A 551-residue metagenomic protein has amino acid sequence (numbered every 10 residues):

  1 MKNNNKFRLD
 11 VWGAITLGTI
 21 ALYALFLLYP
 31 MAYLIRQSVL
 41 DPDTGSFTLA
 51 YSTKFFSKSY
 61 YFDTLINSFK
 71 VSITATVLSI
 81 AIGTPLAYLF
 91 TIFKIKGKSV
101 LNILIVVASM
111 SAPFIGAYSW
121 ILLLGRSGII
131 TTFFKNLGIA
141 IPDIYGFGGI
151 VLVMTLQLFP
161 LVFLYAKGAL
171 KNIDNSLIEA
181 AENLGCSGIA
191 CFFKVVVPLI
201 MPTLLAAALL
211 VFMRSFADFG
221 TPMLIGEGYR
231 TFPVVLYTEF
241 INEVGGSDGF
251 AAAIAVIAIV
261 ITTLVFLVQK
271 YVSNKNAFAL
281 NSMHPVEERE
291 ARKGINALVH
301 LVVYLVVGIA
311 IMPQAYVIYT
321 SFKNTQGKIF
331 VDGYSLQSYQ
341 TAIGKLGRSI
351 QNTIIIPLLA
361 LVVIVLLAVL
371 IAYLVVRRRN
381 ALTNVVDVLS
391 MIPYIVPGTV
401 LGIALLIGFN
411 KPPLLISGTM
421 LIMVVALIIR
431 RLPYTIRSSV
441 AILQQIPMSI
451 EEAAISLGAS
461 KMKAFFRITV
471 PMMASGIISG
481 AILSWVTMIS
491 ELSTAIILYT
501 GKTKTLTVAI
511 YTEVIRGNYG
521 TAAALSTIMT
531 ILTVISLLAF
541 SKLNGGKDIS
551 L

Functional and structural regions predicted by a protein language model:
M1-L9: Short, Lys/Arg-rich, polar N-terminal cytosolic tail immediately upstream of the first transmembrane signal-anchor
K2-N3, L267-V302: Alpha-helical transmembrane segments of integral membrane proteins
N4, F47-F56, Y334-I343: A short amphipathic helical element positioned immediately N-terminal to and/or at the very start of a transmembrane
V11-P42, K58-K171, L199-F219, A253-Q269 (+7 more regions): Membrane-water interface segments at the C-terminal ends of transmembrane alpha-helices in multi-pass inner-membrane
F93, I173-D174, E179-I200, R378 (+3 more regions): Short helix-to-coil transition segments within interhelical loops that connect adjacent transmembrane helices
L122, F219-G245, K328-D332, L492-Y519: Glycine-rich helix-loop "coupling/hinge" segments at transmembrane-helix boundaries in multipass transporters
L177, A277-R289, I450, A459 (+1 more regions): Short cytosolic juxtamembrane segments of multi-pass membrane proteins
S187, N276-A291, Q326-S338, A342: Juxtamembrane inter-helical linkers in multi-pass membrane proteins
